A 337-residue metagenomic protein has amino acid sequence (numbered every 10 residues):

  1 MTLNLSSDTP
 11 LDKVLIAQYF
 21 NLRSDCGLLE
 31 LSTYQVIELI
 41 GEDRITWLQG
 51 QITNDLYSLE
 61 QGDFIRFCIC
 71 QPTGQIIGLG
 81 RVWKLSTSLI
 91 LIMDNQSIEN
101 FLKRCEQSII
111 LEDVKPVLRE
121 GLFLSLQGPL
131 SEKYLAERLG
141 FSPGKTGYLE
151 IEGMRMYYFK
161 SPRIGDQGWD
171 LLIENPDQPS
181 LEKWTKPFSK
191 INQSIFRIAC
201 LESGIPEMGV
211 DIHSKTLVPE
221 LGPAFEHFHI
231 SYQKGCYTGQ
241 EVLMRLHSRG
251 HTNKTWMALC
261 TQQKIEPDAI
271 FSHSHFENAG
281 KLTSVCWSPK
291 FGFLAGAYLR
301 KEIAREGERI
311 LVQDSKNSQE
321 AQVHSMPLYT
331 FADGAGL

Functional and structural regions predicted by a protein language model:
M1-I77: Acidic, proline/glycine-enriched N-terminal capping motif
T2-S6, K215, L221-Q240, M244-L337: Glycine-rich, small/acidic residue-mixed loop/short-helix segments
L15-S24, F67-L79, Q107-I110, E150-Y158 (+1 more regions): Short amphipathic beta-strand starts and helix->beta connectors
G27-L29, V36, R81-P206: Acidic, low-complexity central loop/insert segments
E38-R44, L126-E132, C260-E266: Short, surface-exposed ligand-recognition loops at beta-strand->loop->(often short) alpha-helix junctions that present
G41, L91, G128-P129, L171 (+4 more regions): Residue-level signal for inorganic ion chemistry
L48-Q51, E99-Q107, M244-H247: Short active-site loop/helix that positions an aromatic residue
A199-F225: Short, conserved active-site entrance elements at the starts or edges of catalytic domains
